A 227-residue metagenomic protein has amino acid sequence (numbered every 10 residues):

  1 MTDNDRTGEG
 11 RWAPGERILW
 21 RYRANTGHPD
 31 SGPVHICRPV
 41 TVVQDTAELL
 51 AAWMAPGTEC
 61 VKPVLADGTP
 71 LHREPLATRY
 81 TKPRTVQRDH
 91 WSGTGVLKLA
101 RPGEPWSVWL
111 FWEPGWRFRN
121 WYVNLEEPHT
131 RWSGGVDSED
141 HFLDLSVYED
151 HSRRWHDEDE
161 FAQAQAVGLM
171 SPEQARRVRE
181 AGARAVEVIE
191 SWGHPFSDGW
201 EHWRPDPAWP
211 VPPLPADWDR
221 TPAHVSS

Functional and structural regions predicted by a protein language model:
M1-S92: Charge-rich, low-complexity N-terminal segments
H35-P39, S92-G93, P105-W106, S138-F142: Short, surface-exposed coil-to-beta transition loops
D45-E48, G115, V147-S152: Short acidic-glycine loop/turn motifs at beta-strand connectors
V61-A66, G134, A164-G168: A short, polar/proline- and glycine-enriched secondary-structure boundary/capping micro-motif
R88-G115, N120-P128: Phosphate/ribose-recognition catalytic cores of enzymes acting on nucleotide-derived substrates
G95, V123, E127-Y148, W155 (+1 more regions): Gly/Pro-enriched, hydrophobic low-complexity segments that function as extracytoplasmic propeptides/linkers
H141-V188: A hydrophobic, small-residue-rich beta->alpha segment in the mid-to-C-terminal subdomain of diverse proteins
E180-S227: Cysteine/selenocysteine-centered motifs that mediate thiol-based redox chemistry or coordinate metal-sulfur cofactors
